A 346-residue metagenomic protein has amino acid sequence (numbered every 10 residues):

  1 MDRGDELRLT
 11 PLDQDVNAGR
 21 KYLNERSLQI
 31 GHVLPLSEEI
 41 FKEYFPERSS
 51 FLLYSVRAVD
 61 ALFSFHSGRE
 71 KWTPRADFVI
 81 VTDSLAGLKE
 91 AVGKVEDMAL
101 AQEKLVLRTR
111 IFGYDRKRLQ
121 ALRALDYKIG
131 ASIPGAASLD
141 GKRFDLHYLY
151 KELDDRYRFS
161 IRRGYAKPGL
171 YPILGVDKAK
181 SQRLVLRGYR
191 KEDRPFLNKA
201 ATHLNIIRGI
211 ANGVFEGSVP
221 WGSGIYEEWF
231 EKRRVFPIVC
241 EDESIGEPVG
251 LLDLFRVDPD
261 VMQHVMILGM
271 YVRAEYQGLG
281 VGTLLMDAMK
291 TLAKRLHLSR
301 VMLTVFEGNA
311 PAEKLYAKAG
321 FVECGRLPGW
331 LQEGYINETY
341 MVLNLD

Functional and structural regions predicted by a protein language model:
M1-D5, R156-K180: Short acidic N-proximal helix/loop "leader" segments that mark the beginning of a domain or an inter-domain linker
M1-Y22, I30, E152, L184-K199: A short beta-loop-alpha structural element at the N-terminal edge of CoA-dependent acyl/N-acetyltransferase catalytic
D5, R57-F63, F144, A179-L184 (+2 more regions): Glycine-rich phosphate/pyrophosphate-binding loop shared by adenosine-nucleotide-utilizing enzymes
S27-S84, G188, G209-I210, F215-R273 (+1 more regions): Acetyl-CoA-dependent GNAT
S84-A99, R116-Q120, A124, V272 (+2 more regions): Conserved acetyl-CoA-binding loop-helix of GNAT-fold acetyltransferases
A101-F112, A293-T304: Conserved GNAT acetyl-CoA-binding A-motif
R110, D126-F144, M302-V305, V322-E338: Conserved catalytic-core motifs of GNAT/GCN5-like acyltransferases
R116, S138-L139, G282, M286 (+2 more regions): Short glycine/proline-centered loop/turn elements that form peptide/ligand docking sites
